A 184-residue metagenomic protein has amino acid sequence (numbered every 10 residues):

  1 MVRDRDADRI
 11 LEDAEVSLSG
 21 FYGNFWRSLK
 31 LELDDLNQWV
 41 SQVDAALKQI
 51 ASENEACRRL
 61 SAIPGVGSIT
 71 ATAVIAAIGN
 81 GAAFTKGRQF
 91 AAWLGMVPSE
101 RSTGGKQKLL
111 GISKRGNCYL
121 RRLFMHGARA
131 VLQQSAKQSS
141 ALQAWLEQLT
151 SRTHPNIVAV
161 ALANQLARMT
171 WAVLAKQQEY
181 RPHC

Functional and structural regions predicted by a protein language model:
M1-C184: A detector of single, family-specific signature residues that are central to catalytic or substrate-handling motifs
